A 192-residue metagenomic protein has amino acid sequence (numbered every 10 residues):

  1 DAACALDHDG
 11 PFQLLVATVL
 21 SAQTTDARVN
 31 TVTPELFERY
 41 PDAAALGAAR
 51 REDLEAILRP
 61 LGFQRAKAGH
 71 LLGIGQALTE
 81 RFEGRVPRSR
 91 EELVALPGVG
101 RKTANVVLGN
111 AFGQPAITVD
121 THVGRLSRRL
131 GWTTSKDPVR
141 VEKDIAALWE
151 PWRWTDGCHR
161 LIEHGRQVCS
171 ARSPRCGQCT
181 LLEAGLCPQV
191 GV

Functional and structural regions predicted by a protein language model:
D1-V192: Catalytic cores of DNA base-excision repair glycosylases
